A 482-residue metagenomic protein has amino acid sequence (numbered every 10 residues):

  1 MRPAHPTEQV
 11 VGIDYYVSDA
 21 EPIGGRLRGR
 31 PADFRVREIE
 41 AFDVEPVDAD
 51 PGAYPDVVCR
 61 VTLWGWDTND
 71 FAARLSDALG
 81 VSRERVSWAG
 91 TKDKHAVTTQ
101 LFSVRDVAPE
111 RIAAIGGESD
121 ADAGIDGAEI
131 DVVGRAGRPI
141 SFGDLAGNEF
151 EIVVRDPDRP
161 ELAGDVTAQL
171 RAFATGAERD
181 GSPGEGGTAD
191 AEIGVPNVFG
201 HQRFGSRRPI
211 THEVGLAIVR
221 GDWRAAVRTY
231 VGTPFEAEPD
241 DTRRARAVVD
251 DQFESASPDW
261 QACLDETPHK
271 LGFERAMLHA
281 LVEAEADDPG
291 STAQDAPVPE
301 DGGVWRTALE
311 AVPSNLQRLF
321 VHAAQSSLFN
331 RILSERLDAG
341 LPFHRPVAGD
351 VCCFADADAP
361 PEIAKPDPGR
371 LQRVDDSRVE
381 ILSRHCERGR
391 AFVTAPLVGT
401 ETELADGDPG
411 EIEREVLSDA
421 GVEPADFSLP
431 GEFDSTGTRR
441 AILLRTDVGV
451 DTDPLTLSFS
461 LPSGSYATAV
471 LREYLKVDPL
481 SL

Functional and structural regions predicted by a protein language model:
M1-A49, D56, W64, N69 (+6 more regions): Extended, charged/glycine-rich binding lobes that contact polyanionic ligands
A72: Generic structural marker for isolated residues within well-ordered, non-membrane alpha-helices of soluble domains
